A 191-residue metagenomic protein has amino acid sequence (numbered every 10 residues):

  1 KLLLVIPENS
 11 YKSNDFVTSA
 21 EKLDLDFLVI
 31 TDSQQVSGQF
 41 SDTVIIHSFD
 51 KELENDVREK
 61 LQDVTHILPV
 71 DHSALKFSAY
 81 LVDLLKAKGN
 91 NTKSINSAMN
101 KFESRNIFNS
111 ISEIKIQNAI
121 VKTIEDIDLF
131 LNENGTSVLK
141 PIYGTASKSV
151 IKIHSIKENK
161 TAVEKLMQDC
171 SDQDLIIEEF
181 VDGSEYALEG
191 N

Functional and structural regions predicted by a protein language model:
K1-S94, E125: ATP-binding N-terminal substructure of ATP-dependent carboxylate-amine bond-forming enzymes
E8, F49, H72-S73, M99 (+3 more regions): Short beta->alpha linker loops
Q34, Y143-T145, V181-S184: Glycine-rich beta-alpha junction loops
D56-K60, L129-F130, A162-K165: CheY-like receiver
E59-V64, N132-N134, D169-S171: Glycine-rich phosphate-binding loop signature in dinucleotide/nucleotide-binding domains
D83-S149, H154-I156: A conserved helix-loop-beta module that forms one wall/lid of the active-site cleft in ATP-utilizing catalytic domains
I156, K160-N191: Phosphate-binding site of ATP-dependent enzymes
